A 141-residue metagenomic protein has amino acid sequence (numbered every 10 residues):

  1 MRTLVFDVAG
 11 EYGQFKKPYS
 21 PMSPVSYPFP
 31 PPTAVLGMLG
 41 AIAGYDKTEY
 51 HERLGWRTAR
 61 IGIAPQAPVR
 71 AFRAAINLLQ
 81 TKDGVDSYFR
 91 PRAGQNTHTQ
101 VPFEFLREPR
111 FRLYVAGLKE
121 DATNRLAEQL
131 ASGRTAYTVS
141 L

Functional and structural regions predicted by a protein language model:
R2, P18-F89: Glycine/small-residue-rich interface belts in oligomeric ring/scaffold proteins and their assembly partners
T3-V8: Short amphipathic
E11, V25, P102: Glycine-rich, flexible loop/turn motifs
E11-Y12, D46-T48, N96-H98: Short secondary-structure boundary micro-motifs
Y12, R60-G62, R110-R112: Structural motif
Y12-P18: Short N-terminal binding/cap micro-motifs at the start of the first secondary-structure element
Q66-L141: Internal, well-folded beta-alpha domain core
